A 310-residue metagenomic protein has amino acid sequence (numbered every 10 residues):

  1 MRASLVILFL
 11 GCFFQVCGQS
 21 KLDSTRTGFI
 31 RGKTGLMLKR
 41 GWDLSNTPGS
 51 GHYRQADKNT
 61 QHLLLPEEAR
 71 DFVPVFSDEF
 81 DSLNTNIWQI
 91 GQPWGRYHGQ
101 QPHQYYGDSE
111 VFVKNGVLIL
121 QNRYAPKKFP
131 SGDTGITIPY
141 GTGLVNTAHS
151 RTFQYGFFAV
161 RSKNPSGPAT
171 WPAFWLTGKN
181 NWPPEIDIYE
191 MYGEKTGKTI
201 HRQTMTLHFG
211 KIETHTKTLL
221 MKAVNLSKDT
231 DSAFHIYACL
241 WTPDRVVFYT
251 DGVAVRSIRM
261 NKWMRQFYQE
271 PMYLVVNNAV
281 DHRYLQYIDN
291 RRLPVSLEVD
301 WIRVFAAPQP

Functional and structural regions predicted by a protein language model:
M1-S24: Bacterial Sec-dependent N-terminal signal peptides
S20-P310: GH16 jelly-roll
